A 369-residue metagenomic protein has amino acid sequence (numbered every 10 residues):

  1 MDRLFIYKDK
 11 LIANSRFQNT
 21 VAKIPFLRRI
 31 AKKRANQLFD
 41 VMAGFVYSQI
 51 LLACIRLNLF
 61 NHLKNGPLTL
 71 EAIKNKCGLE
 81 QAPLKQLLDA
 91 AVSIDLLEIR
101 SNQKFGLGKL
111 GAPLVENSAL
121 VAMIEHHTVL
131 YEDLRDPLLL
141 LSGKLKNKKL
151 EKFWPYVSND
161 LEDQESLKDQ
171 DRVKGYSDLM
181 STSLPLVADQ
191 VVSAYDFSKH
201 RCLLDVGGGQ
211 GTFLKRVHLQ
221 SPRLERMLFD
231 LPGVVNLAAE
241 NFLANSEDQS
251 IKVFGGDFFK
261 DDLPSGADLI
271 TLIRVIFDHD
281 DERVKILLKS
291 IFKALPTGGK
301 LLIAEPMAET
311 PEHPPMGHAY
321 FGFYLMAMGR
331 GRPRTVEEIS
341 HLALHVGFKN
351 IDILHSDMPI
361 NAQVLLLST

Functional and structural regions predicted by a protein language model:
M1-R16: Eukaryotic partner-binding/assembly regions in large regulatory complexes
F17, V21-R201: Conserved Class I S-adenosyl-L-methionine-dependent methyltransferase catalytic core
K104-G106, E309, D357-M358: Conserved beta-strand edge residues that scaffold enzyme active sites
E116-H313, N350, I360-Q363: Conserved adenosyl
L302-V346, D352: C-terminal alpha-helical "lid/dimerization" subdomain adjacent to the S-adenosyl-L-methionine
G347-T369: Core SAM-dependent methyltransferase catalytic element
